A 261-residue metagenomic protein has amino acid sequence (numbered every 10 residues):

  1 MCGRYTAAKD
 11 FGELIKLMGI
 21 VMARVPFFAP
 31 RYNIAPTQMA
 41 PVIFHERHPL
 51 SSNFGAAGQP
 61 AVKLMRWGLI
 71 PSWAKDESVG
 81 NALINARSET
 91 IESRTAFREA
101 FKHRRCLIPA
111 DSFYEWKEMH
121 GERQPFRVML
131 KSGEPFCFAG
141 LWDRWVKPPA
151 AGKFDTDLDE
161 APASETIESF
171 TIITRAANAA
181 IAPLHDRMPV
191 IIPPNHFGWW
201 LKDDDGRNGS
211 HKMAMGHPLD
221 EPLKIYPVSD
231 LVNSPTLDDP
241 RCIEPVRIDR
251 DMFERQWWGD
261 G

Functional and structural regions predicted by a protein language model:
M1-G261: Short linear sequence motif anchored by a di-proline
